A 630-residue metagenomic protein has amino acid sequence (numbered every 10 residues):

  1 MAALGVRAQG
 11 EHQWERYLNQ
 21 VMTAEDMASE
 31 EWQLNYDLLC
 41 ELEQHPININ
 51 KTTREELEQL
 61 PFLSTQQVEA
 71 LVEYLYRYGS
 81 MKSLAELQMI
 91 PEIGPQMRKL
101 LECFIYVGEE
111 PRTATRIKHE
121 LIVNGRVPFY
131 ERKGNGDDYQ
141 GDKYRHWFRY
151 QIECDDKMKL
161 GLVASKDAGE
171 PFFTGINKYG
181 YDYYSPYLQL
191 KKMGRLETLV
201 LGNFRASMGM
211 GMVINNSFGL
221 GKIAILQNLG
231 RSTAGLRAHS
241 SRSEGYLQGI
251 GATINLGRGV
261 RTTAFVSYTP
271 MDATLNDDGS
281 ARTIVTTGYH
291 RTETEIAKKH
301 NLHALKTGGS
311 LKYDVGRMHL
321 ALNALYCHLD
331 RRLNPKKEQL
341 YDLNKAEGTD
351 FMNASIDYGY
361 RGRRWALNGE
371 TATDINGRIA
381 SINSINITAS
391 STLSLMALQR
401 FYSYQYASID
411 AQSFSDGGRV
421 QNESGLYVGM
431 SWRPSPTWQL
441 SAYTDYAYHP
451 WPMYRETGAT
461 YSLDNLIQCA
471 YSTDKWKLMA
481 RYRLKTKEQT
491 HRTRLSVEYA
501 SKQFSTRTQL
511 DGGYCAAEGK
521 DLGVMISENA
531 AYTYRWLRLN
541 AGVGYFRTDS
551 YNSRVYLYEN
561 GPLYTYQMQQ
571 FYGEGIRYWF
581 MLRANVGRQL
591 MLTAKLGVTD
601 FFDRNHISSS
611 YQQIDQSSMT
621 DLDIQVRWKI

Functional and structural regions predicted by a protein language model:
M1-H12: Bacterial Sec-dependent N-terminal signal peptides
D26-C40, E69, R77-S80, A85-K118 (+2 more regions): Alpha-helical interaction/regulatory segments in DNA maintenance proteins
W32-K82, L101-F104, K166, E170-F172: Amphipathic, charged-and-aliphatic alpha-helical interface segments that function as noncatalytic docking
R112-D137, I152-L162, L199, G221-A224 (+2 more regions): Transmembrane beta-strand segments of Gram-negative outer membrane beta-barrel proteins
E131-F148, I152-L160, A164-E170, G175-P186 (+3 more regions): Outer-membrane beta-barrel translocator/receptor signature
Y139-K143, L247, L302-P335, L343-I630: Exposed, low-structure sequence patches enriched in small/polar residues
S165-Y183, L236-S243, A297-H300, A372-D374 (+1 more regions): Outer-membrane beta-barrel proteins
G180-D272, T392-S408, R538-Y551: Outer membrane beta-barrel
